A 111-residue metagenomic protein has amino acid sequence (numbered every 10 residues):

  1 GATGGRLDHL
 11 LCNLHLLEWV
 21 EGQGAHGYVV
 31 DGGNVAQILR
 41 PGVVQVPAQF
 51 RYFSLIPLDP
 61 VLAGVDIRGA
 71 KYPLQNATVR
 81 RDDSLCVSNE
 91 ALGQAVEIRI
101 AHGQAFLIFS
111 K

Functional and structural regions predicted by a protein language model:
G1-P41, Q45: Anionic-ligand-binding alpha/beta catalytic cores of soluble enzymes and soluble regulatory domains that recognize
G32, L39-K111: Long, charged alpha-helical interface segments
